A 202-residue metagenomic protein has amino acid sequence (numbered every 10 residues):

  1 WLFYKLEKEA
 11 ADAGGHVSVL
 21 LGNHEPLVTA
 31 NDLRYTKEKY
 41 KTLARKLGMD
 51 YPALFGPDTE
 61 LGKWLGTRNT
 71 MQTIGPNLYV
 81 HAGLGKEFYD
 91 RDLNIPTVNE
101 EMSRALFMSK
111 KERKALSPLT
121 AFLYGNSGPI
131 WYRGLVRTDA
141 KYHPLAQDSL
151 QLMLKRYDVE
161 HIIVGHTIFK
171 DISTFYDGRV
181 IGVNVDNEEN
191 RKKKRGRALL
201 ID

Functional and structural regions predicted by a protein language model:
W1-D202: Feature recognizes metal-dependent phosphohydrolase scaffolds
